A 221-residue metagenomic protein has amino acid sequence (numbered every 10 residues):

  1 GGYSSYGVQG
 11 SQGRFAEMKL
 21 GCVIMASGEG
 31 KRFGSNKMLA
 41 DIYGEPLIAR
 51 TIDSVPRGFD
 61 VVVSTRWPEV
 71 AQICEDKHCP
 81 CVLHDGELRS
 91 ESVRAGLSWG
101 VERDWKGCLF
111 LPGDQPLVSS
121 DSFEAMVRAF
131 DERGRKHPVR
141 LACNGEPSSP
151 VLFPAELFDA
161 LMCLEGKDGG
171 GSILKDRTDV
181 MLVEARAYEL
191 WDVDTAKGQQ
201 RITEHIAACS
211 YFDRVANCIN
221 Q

Functional and structural regions predicted by a protein language model:
G1-E17: Short, Lys/Arg-enriched N-terminal segments with co-localized hydrophobic residues within the first ~10-30 amino acids
M18-C22, C163-Q221: Conserved alpha/beta core of the MobA/IspD/sugar-nucleotide pyrophosphorylase nucleotidyltransferase superfamily
K19-P68: N-terminal glycine-rich phosphate-binding loop and ensuing alpha1 helix
A40, P80-V82, M181, W191: Structural signal for short hydrophobic segments within the conserved structured cores of catalytic domains across
I48, C74, F158, I173-L174: Structural element of the ATP-grasp superfamily
A49-L109, D121: Conserved N-terminal catalytic core of the sugar/cofactor nucleotidyltransferase
L88-A160: Conserved beta-loop-beta/alpha segment of the NTase-like Rossmann-fold superfamily that binds/positions NTPs
